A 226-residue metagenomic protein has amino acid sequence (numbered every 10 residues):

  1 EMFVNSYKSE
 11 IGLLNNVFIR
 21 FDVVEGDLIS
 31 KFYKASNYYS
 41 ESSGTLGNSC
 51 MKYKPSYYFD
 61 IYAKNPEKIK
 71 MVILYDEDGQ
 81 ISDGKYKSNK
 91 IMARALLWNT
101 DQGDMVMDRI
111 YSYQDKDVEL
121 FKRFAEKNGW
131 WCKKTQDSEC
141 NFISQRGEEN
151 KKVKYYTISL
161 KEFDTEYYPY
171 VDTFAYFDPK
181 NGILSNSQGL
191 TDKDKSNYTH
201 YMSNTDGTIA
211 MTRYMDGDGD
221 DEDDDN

Functional and structural regions predicted by a protein language model:
E1-N226: Non-catalytic substrate-recognition and accessory regions of acyl/acetyltransferase enzymes
